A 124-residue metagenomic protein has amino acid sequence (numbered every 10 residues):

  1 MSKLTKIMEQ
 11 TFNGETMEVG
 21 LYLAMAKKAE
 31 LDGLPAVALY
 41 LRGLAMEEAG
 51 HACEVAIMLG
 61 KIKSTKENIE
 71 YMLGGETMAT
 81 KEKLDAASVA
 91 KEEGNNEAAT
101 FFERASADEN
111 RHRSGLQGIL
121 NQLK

Functional and structural regions predicted by a protein language model:
M1-K124: Non-heme di-metal
